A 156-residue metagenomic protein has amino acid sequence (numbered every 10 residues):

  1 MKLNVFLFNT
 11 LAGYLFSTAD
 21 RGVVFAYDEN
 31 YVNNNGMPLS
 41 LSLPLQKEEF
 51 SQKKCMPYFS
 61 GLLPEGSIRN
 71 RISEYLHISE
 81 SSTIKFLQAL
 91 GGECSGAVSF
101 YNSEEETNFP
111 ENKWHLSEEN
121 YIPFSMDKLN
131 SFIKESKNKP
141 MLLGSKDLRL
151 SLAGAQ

Functional and structural regions predicted by a protein language model:
M1-Q156: Phosphate/dinucleotide-binding and metal-coordinating scaffold of catalytic cores in nucleotide-dependent enzymes
